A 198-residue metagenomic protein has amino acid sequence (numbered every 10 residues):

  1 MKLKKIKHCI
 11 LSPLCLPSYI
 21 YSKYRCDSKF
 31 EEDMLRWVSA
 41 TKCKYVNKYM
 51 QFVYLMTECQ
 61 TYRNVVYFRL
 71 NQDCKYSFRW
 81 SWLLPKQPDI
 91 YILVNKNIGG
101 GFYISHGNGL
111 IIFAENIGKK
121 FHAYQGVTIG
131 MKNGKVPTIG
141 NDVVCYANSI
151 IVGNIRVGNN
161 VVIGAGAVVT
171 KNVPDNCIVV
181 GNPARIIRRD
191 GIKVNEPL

Functional and structural regions predicted by a protein language model:
M1-P88, P197-L198: Terminal amphipathic alpha-helical/low-complexity segments used for targeting or macromolecular assembly
P85-V180, A184-I187: Structural signal for interior beta-strand "rungs" in well-ordered beta-sheet cores of soluble enzyme domains
